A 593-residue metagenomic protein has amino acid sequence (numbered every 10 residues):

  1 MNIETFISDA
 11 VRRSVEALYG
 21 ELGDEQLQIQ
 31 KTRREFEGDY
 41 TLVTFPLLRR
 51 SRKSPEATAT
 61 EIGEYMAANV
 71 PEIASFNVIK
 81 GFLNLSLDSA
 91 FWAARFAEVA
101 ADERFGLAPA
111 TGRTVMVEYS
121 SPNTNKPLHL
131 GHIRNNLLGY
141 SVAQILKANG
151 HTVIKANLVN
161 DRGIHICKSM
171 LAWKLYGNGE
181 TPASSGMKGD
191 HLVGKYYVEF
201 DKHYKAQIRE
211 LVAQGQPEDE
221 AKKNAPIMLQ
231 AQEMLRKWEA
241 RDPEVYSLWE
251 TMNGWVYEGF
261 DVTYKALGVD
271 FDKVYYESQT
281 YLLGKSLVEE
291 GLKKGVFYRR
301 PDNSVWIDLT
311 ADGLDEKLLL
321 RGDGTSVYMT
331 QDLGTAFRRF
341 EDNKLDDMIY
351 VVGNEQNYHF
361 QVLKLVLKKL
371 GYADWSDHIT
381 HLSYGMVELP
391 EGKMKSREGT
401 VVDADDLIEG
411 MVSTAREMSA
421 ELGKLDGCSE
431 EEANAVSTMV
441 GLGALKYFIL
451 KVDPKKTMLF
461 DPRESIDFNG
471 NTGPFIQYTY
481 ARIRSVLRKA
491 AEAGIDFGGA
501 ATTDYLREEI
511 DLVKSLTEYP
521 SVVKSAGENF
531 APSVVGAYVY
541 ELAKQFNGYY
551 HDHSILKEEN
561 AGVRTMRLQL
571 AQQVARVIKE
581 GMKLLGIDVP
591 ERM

Functional and structural regions predicted by a protein language model:
M1-A93, A101, P109-M593: Non-catalytic interaction-recognition regions
